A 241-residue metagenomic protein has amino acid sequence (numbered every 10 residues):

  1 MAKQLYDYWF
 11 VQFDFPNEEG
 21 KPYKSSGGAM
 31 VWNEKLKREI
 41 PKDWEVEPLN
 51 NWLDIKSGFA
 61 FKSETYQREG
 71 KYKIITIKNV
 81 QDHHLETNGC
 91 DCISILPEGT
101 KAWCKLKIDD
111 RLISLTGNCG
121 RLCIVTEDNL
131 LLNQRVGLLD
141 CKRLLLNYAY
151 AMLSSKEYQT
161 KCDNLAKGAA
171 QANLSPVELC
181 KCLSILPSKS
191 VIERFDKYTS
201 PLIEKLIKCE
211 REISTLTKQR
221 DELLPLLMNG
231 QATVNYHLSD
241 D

Functional and structural regions predicted by a protein language model:
M1-L5, G27-A60, K181, I185 (+3 more regions): Non-catalytic DNA-recognition/assembly elements of restriction-modification systems
E18-E19, H83-T87, Y236: Short acidic/His/Gly/Ser-rich catalytic and metal-binding motifs that mark active-site loops of diverse hydrolases
G20-S25, K62-E69, G89, N164-A166: Short coil/turn segments at secondary-structure boundaries
M30-K35, E47-T65, K78-I108, E127: Sequence-specific dsDNA recognition surfaces
T76-I77, C90-Y158, D163-A170, S175-C180: A short beta-sheet element
D82-H84, G120-L122, V234: Flexible loop/turn segments at secondary-structure boundaries
C123, N147-A151, T160, S190-E193 (+2 more regions): Feature representing long, continuous alpha-helical segments
